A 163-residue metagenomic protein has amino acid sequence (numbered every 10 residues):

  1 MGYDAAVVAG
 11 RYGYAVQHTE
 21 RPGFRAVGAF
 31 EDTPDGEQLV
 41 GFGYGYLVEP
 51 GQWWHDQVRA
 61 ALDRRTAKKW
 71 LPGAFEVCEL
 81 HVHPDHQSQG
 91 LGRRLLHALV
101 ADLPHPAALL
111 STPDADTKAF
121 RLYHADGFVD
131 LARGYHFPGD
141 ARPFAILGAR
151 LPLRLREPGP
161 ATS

Functional and structural regions predicted by a protein language model:
G2-T33, Y44-L47, R65: Active-site rim helix/loop that mediates acceptor-substrate recognition in acyltransferases
F24, H105-A107: Short, high-confidence coil segments that cap the C-terminus of an alpha-helix and link into the following beta-strand
T33-P34, R150-S163: Actinobacteria-biased recognition of intrinsically disordered, low-complexity terminal regions
D35-F42, F75: Glycine-rich phosphate/pyrophosphate-binding loop shared by adenosine-nucleotide-utilizing enzymes
Y44-E79, P138-G139: Conserved acyl-donor/pantetheine-binding loop and adjacent beta-alpha core of acyl/acetyltransferases and related
K68-L80, D116-H136: Conserved N-terminal glycine/acidic-rich loop preference
V77-P84, S88-A101, R121-A125: Conserved acetyl-CoA-binding loop-helix of GNAT-fold acetyltransferases
H83-Q87, V100, L109-F120, H136-A141 (+1 more regions): Conserved beta-strand-loop-alpha-helix junction that forms the acyl-donor binding cleft
